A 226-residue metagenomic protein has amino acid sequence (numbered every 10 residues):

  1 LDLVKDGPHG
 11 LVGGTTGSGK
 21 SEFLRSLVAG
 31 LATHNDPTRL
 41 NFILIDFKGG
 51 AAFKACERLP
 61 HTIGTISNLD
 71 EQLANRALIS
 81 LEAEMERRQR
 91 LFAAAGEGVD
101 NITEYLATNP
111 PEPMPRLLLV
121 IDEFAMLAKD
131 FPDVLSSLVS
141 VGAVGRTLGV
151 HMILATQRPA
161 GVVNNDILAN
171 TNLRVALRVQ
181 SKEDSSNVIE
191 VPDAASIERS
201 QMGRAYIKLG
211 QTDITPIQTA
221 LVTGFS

Functional and structural regions predicted by a protein language model:
L1-V99, A107-N187, S196-E198, F225-S226: P-loop NTPase catalytic phosphate-binding loop
Q180-S226: Conserved P-loop NTPase
